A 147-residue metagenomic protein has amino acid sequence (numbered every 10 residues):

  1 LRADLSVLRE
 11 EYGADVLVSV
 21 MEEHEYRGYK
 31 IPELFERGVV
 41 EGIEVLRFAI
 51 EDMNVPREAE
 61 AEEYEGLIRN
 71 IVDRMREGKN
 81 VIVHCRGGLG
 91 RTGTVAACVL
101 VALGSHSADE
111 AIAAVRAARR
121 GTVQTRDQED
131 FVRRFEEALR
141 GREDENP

Functional and structural regions predicted by a protein language model:
L1-V81, L103-D130, R140: Cysteine-based protein phosphatase catalytic domain of the PTP/DSP
M21, A96, E136: Short, flexible helix/strand-to-coil boundary loops that buttress conserved ligand/catalytic motifs in alpha/beta
M75-A97: A phosphate-binding catalytic loop at a beta-strand-loop-alpha-helix junction that coordinates phosphoryl groups
A97-L103: Walker A/P-loop NTP-binding motif
E137-P147: C-terminal domain-closing interface element
